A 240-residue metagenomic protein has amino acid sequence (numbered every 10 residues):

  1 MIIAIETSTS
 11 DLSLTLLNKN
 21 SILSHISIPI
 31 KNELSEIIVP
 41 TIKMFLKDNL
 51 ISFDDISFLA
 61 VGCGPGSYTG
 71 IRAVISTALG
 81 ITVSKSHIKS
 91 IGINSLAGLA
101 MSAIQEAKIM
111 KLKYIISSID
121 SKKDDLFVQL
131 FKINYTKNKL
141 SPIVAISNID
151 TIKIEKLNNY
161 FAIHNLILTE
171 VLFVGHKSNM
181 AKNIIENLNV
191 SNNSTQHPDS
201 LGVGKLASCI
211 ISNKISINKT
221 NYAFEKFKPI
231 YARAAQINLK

Functional and structural regions predicted by a protein language model:
M1-H25, P29, I91-K240: Oxyanion-binding and handling regions
P29-I37, Y68-R72, S76, S194-P198: Residues at secondary-structure transition points
L34-N49, L157: Short, well-ordered amphipathic alpha-helical segments that serve as non-catalytic structural scaffolds within diverse
I37, M44, G80, S102 (+1 more regions): Alpha-helical scaffold segments in soluble metabolic enzymes
L46, T82, F161: Conserved hydrophobic residues forming the short capping helix/wall of the S-adenosyl-L-methionine
S52-S57: Short acidic capping loops at alpha-helix termini that bridge into adjacent secondary structure
F58-S95: DPxDG-like acidic metal-binding loop motif
